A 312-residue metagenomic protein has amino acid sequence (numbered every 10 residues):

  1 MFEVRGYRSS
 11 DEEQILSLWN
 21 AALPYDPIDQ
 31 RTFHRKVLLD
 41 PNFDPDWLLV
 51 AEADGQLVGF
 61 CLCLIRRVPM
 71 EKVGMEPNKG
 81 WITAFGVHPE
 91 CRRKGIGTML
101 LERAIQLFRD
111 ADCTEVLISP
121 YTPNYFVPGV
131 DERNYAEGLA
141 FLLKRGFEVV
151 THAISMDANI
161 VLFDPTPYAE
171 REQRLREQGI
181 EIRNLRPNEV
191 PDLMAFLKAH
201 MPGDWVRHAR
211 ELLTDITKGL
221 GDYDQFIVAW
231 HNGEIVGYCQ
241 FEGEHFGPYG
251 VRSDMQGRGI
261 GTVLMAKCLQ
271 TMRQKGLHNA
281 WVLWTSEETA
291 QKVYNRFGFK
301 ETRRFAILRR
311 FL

Functional and structural regions predicted by a protein language model:
M1-V37, D44, L48-E52, L57 (+2 more regions): Short amphipathic alpha-helix that is part of the acyltransferase structural core
N20, P24, Q30-L48, A53 (+2 more regions): A conserved beta-strand-loop-helix scaffold within acyl/acetyltransferase catalytic domains
G59, T151-I154, G237, R303: A structural microfeature
I82, V116-I118, F246, A280-W284: Conserved hydrophobic beta-strand within the GNAT/NAT acetyltransferase core sheet that lines the active-site cleft
I82-R92, Y121-N124, F246-G257: A short, internal acetyl-CoA/4′-phosphopantetheine-binding micro-motif in the GNAT/acyltransferase core
V87, R93-Q106, V251, G257-Q270 (+1 more regions): Conserved acetyl-CoA-binding loop-helix of GNAT-fold acetyltransferases
M99-Y125, V263-N279, E288, K300: Conserved acyl-CoA
L101-R176, A306-R310: Acyl-donor-binding surface of acyltransferase catalytic domains
